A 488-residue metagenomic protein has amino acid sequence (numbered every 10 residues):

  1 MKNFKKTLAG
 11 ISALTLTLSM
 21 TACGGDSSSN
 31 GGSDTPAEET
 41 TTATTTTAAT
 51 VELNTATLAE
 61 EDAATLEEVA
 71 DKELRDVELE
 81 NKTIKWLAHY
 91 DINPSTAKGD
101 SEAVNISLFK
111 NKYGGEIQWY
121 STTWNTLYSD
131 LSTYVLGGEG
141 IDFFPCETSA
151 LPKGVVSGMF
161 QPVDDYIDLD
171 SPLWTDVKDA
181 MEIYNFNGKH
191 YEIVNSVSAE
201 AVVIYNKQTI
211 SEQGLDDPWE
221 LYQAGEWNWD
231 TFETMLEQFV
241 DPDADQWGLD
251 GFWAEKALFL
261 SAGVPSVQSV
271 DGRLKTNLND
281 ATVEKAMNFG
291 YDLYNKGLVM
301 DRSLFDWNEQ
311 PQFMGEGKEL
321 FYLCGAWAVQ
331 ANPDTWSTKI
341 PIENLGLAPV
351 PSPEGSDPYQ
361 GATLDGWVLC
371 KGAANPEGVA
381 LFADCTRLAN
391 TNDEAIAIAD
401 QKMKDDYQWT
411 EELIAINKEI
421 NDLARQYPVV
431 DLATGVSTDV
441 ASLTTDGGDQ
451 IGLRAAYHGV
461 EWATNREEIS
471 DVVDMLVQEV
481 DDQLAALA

Functional and structural regions predicted by a protein language model:
A9, C23-K153, A374, N390-A397 (+1 more regions): Conserved N-terminal structural module of periplasmic/extracytoplasmic solute-binding proteins
L18-A22: C-terminal motif of bacterial Sec signal peptides marking the signal peptidase cleavage site
A48-K82, T123, C146-E200, D230 (+1 more regions): Hinge/lid segment of periplasmic solute-binding proteins
V69, K85-L87, F186-A201, S211 (+1 more regions): Extracytoplasmic/periplasmic solute-binding protein
D164-D176, L221-A224, P265-K285, S337-K339 (+1 more regions): Short, solvent-exposed loop/beta-turn-alpha elements that line the ligand-binding surface or hinge of extracytoplasmic
L236, G272-L304: Glycine-centered hinge/linker elements that transmit conformational signals in sensory and ligand-binding systems
S337-Y407: Extracytoplasmic/periplasmic substrate-recognition and gating elements
G361, I396, A415-A488: C-terminal capping/gating helix-and-loop segments adjacent to ligand/active sites or protein-protein/ligand interfaces
